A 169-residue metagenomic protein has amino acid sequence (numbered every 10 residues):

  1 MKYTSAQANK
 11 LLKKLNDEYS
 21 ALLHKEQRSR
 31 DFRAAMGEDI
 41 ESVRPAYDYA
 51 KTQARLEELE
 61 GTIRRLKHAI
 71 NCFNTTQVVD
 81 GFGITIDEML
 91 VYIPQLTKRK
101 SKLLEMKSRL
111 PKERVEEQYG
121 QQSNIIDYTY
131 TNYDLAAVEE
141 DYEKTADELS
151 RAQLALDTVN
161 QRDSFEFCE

Functional and structural regions predicted by a protein language model:
M1-E169: Structural preference for solvent-exposed beta-strand-turn elements and adjacent flexible terminal/loop segments within
